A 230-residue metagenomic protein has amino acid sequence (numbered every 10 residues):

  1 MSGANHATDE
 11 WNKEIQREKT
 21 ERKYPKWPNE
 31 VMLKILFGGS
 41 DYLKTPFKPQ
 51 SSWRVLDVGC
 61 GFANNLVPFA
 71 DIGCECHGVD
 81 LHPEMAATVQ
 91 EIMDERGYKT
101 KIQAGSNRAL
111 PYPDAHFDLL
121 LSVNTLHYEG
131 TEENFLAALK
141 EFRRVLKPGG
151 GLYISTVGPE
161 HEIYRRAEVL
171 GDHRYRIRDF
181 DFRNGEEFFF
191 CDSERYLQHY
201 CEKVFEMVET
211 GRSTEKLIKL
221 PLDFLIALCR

Functional and structural regions predicted by a protein language model:
S2-S51, G61-C74, G78-R108, Y153-R230: Class I (Rossmann-like) S-adenosyl-L-methionine-dependent methyltransferase catalytic domain, capturing the SAM-binding
D57: Class I SAM-dependent methyltransferase core
R108-L120: A short acidic, Gly/Pro-enriched loop at the edge of an enzyme's catalytic core that lines a small-molecule cofactor
L119-E133: A short SAM/SAH-binding and catalytic strip from SAM-dependent methyltransferases
G130, K147, E202: Short conserved AdoMet
L136-P148: A short glycine-rich, Lys/Arg-flanked "PGG" loop and its adjoining helix->strand segment in the class I
